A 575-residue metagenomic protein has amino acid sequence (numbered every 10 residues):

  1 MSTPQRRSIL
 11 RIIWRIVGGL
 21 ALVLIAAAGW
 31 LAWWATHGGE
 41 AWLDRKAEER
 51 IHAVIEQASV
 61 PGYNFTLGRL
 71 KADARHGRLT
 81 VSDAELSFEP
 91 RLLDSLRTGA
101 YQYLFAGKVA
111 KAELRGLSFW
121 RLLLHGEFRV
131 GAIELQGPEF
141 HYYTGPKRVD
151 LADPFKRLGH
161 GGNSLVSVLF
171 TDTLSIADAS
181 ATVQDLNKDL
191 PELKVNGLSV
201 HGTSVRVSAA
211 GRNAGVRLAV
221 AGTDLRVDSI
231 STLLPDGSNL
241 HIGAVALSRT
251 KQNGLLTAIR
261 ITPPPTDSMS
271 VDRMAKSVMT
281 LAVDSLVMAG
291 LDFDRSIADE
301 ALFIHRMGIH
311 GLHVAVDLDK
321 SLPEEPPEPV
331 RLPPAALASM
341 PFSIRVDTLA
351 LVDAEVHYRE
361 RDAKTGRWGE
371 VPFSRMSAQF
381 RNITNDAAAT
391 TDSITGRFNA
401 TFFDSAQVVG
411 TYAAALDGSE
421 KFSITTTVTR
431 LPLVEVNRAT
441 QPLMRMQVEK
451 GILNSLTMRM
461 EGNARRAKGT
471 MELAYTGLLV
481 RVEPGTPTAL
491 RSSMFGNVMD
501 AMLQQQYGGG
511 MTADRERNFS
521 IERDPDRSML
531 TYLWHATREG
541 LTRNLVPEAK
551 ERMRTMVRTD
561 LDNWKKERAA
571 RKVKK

Functional and structural regions predicted by a protein language model:
S2-G18, A413-A415, T427, M444-K575: Extended terminal
S2-P61: N-terminal type II signal-anchor transmembrane helix that functions as the membrane-insertion/stop-transfer segment
A53, A58-K147, G159-N187, T203-T257 (+2 more regions): Flexible beta-edge/linker motif
I133-Q136, M307-G311, S374, N454-A464: Short secondary-structure subsegments characteristic of cysteine-rich extracellular domains
K147-F155, L322-P329, M444, T486-S492: Flexible, surface-exposed loop regions and adjacent strand-edge segments of Gram-negative outer-membrane beta-barrel
L151-N163, G197, R273-A275, E325-A338: Short amphipathic alpha-helical linker/capping segments at the junctions of internal repeats and modular domains
E192-K194, V207-A246, L256-S268, R367-M444 (+1 more regions): Interface amphipathic segments
L322-P323, E328-P334, A338-V346, A350 (+3 more regions): Long, K/E/R/D-enriched contiguous segments that form extended
